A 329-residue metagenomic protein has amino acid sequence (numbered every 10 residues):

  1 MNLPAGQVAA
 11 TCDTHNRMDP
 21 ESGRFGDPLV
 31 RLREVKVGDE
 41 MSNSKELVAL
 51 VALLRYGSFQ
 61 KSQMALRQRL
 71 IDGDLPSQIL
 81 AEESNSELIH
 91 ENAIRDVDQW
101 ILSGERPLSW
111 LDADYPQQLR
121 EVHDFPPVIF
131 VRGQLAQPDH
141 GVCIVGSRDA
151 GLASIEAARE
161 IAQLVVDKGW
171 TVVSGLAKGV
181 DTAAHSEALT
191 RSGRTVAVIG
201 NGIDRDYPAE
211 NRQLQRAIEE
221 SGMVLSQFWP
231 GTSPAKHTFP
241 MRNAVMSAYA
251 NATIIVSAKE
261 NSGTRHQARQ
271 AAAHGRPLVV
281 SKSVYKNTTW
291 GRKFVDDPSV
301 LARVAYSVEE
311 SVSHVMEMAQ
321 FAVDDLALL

Functional and structural regions predicted by a protein language model:
P4, A9-A113: Short, small/acidic-rich helices and loops at N termini and domain boundaries of DNA replication/processing enzymes
P4, A9-K45, W110-L329: Glycine-biased, small-residue-rich flexible motifs in mid-sequence functional cores and linkers
